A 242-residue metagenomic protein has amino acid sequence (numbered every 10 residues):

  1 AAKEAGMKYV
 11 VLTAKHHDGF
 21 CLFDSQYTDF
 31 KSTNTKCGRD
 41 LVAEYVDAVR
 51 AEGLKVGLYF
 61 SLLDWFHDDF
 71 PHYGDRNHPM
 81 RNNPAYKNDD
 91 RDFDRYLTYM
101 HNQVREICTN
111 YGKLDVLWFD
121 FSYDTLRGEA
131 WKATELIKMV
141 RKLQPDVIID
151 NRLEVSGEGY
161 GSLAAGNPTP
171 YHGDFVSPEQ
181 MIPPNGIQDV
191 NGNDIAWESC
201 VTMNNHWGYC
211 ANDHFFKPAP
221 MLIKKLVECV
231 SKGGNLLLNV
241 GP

Functional and structural regions predicted by a protein language model:
A1-P242: Mature catalytic domains of secreted/periplasmic carbohydrate-active enzymes
